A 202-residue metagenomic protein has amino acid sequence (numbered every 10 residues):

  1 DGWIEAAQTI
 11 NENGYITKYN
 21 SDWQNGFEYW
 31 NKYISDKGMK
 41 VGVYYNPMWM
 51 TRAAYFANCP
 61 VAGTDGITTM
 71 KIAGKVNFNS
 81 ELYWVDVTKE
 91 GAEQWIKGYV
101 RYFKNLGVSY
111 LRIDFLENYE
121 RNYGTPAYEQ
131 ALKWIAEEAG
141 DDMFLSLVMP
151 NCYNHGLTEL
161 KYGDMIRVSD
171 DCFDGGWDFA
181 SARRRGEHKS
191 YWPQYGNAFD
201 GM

Functional and structural regions predicted by a protein language model:
D1-K97, R101-K104, V108-Y110, F115-R121: Aromatic-lined carbohydrate-binding/catalytic grooves of carbohydrate-active enzymes
E12-N13, N58-P60, A131-L132, E159-I166: Short secondary-structure boundary/capping segments
W30-I34, A127-F144: Alpha-helix-loop-beta-strand connector modules within alpha/beta enzyme cores
A53-A54, Y123-G124, G156-T158: A short acidic (Asp/Glu
D65-N79, V87, D141-M202: Glycan-recognition surfaces
F115-E117, Y123-Q130, P150: P-loop NTPase motor core
